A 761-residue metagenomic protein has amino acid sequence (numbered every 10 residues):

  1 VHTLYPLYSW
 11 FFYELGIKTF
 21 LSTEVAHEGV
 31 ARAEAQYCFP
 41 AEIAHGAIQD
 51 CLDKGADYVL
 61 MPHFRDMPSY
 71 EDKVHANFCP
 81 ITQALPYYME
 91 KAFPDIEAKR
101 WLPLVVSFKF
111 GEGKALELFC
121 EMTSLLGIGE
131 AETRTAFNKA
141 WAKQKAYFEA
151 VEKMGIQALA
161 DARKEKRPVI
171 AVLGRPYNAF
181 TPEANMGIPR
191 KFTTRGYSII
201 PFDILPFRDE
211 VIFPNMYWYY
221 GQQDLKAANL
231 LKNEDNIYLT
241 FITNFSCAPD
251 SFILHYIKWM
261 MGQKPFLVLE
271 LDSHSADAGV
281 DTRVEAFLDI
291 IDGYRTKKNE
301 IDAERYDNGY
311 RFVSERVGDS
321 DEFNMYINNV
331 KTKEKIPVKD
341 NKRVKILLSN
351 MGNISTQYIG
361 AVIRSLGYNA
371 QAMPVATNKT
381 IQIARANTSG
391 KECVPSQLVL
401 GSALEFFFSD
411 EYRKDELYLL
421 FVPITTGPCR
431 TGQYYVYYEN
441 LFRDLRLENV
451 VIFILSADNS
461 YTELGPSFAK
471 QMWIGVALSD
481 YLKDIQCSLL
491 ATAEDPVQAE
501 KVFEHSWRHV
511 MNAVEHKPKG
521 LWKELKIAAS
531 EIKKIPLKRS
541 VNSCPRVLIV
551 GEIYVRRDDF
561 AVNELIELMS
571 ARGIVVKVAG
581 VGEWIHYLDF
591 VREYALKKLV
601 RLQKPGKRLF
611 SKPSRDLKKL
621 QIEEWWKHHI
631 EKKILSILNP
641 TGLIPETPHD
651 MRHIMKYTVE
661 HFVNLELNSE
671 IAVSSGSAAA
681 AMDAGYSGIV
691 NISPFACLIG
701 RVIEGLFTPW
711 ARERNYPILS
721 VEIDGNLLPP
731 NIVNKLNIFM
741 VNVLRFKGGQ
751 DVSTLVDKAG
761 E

Functional and structural regions predicted by a protein language model:
V1-E761: An N-terminal assembly and electron-transfer interface module characteristic of large anaerobic redox and radical
